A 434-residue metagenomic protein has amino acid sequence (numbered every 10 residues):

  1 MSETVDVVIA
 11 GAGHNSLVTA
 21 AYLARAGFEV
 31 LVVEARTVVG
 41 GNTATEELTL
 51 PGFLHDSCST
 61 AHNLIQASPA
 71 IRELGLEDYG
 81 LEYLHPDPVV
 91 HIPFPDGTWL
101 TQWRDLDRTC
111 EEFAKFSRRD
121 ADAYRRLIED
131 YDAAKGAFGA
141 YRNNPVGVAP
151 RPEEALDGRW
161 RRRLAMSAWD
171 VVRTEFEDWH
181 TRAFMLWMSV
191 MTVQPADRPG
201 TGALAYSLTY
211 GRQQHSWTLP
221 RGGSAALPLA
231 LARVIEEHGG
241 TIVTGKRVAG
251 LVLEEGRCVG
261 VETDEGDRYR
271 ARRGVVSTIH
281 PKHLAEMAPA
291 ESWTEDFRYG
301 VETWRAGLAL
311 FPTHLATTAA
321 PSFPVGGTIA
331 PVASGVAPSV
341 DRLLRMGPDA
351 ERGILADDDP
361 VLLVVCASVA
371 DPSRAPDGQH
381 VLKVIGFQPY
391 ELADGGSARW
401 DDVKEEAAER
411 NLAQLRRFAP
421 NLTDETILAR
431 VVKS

Functional and structural regions predicted by a protein language model:
E3-G136: N-terminal glycine-rich phosphate/pyrophosphate-binding loop and immediately adjacent elements
F94-D96, P195-G200, V252-V259, G378-H380: A short, glycine/Asx- and small/polar-enriched loop/turn that sits immediately N-terminal to a beta-strand
P95-P199: Rossmann-like flavin
R108, K115, K282-A288, A316-T318 (+1 more regions): Conserved FAD/dinucleotide-binding core of flavoprotein oxidoreductases
S117, A320-P321, A350-D357, R399-S434: Flavin-binding catalytic cores
D178-P195, L355-V365, P420-S434: A glycine-rich dinucleotide-binding beta-alpha-beta segment and adjacent secondary-structure elements that constitute
L208-T263: Helical element adjacent to the flavin cofactor pocket in flavoenzyme catalytic cores
A249-P376: Mid-domain catalytic core of redox enzymes that form a hydrophobic substrate pocket/lid adjacent to a catalytic redox
